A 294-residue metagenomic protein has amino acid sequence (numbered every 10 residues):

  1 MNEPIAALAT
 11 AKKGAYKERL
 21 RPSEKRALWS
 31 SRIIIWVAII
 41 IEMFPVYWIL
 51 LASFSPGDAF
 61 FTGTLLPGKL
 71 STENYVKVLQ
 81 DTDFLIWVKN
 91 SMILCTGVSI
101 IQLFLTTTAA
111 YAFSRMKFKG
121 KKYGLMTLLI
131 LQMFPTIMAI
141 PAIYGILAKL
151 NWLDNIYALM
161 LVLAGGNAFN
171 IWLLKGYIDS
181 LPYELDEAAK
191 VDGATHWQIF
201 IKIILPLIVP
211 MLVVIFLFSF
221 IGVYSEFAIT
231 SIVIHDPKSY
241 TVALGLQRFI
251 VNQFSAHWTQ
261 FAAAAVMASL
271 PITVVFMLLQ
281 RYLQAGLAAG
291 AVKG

Functional and structural regions predicted by a protein language model:
M1-P22: Short, Lys/Arg-rich, polar N-terminal cytosolic tail immediately upstream of the first transmembrane signal-anchor
S23, A27-G294: A structural signal for multi-pass alpha-helical bundles of membrane permease subunits that mediate small-molecule
